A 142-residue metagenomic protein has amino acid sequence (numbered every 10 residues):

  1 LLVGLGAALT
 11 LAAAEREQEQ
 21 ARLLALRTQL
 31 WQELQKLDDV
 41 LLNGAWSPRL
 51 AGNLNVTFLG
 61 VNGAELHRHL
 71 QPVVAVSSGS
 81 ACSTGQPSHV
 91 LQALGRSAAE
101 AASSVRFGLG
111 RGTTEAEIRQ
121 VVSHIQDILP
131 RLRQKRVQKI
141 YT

Functional and structural regions predicted by a protein language model:
V3: Acidic, metal-coordinating catalytic segment for phosphate/diphosphate chemistry, firing primarily on the Nudix
G6-A14: Short glycine/serine- and small hydrophobic-enriched flexible loop segments
L11, Q32-E33, V40, P48 (+4 more regions): Localized chelating/binding microdomains that coordinate divalent metal ions or stabilize phosphate-bearing
A13-H69: Conserved PLP-dependent catalytic core of the aminotransferase class-I/II
L23-L24, N43-R49, A75-S83, Q134-K135: Short, mixed-charge, low-aromatic patches
L54-R106: Conserved C-terminal alpha-helix-loop-beta "cap" of PLP-dependent enzymes that closes/shapes the active-site mouth
H89-T142: PLP-dependent enzyme catalytic core of the Aspartate aminotransferase-like
